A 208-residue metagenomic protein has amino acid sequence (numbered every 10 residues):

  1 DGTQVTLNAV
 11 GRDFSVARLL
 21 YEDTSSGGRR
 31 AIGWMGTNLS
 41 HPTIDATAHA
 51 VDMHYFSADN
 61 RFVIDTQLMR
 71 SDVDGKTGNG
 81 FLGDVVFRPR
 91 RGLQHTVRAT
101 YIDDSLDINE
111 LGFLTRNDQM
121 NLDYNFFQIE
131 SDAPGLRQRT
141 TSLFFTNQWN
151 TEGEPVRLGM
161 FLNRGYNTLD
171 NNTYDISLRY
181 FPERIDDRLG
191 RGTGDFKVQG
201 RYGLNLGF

Functional and structural regions predicted by a protein language model:
D1-Y21, Y174-I176: Carboxylate/His-rich catalytic cores and anion/metal-binding grooves
G2-V5, A31-N38, I108-N109, F145-N147: Glycine- and acidic
T3-V10, L39-I44, S71-V73, F113-N117: Alpha-helix capping and helix-loop boundary segments enriched in small/acidic/polar residues
N8-A9, H41-P42, A46, R191-R201: Beta-stranded membrane pore/translocator domains
F14-D72, G135, T140-S142, N205-G207: Surface-exposed extracellular loop regions of Gram-negative outer-membrane beta-barrel proteins
D59, T66-G207: Exposed, low-structure sequence patches enriched in small/polar residues
